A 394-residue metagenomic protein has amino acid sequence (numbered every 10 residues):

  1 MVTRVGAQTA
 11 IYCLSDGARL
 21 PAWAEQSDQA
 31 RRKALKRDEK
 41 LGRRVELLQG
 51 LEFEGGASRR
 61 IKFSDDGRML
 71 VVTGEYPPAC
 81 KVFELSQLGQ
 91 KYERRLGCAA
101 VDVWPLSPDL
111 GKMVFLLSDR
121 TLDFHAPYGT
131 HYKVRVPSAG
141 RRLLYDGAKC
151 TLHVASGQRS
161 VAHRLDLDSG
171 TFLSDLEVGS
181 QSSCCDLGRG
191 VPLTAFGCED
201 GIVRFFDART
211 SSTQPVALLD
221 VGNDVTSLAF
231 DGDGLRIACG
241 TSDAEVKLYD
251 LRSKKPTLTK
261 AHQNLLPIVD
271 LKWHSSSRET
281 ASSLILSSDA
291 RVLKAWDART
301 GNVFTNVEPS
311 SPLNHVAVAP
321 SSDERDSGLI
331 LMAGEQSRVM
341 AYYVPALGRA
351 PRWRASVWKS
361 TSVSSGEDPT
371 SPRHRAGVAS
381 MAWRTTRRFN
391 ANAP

Functional and structural regions predicted by a protein language model:
M1-G140, L144-C150, S156-Q158, D166-G170: Long, low-complexity intrinsically disordered regions enriched in Ser/Thr/Pro/Gly
D38-E46, P77-Y92, D119-G140, A148-T151 (+8 more regions): Per-blade loop-tip surfaces of WD-repeat and WD-like beta-propellers in eukaryotic adaptors/scaffolds
A57-K62, C98-L106, S138-D146, S180-L187 (+3 more regions): Canonical WD40 repeat/beta-propeller blade segments in eukaryotic WD-repeat proteins
D65-D66, S107-D109, G147-K149, R189-G190 (+3 more regions): Residue-level detector of Asp-centered blade-edge/turn motifs that repeat once per structural unit in beta-propeller
L70, K112-M113, L152, T194 (+3 more regions): Hydrophobic beta-strand positions that form the internal "hydrophobic ladder" of WD40/Gbeta-like beta-propeller blades
L85-P105, N264-K272, S282-S283, S311-A317 (+2 more regions): Long amphipathic alpha-helical scaffold regions
L265-D297: Loop/turn-rich, solvent-exposed surfaces of beta-rich toroidal or solenoidal domains
N302-P394: Terminal intrinsically disordered, low-complexity extensions flanking WD-repeat/beta-propeller proteins
